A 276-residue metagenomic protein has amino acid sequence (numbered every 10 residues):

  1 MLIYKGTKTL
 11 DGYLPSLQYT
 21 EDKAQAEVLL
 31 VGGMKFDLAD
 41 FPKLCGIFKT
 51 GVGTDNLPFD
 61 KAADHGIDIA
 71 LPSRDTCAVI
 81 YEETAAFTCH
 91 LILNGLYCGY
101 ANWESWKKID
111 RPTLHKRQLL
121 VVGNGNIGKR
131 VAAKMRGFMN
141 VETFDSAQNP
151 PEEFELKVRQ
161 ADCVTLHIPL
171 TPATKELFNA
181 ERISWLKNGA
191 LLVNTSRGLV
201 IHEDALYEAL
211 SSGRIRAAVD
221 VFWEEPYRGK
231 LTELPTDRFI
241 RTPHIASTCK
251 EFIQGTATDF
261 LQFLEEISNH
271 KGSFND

Functional and structural regions predicted by a protein language model:
M1-V31, V141: N-terminal glycine-/charge-rich "phosphate-binding" loop or analogous flexible N-terminal tail
Y13, I109-N188: Rossmann-like dinucleotide/phosphate-binding beta-alpha-beta segment
D22-K23, D40, L156-V158, R182 (+1 more regions): Structural alpha-helical scaffold elements that stabilize or flank donor/cofactor-binding regions in carbohydrate
E27-W103: Phosphate/diphosphate ligand-binding glycine-rich loop within oxidoreductases
G33-L44, A173-L192, E203: Rossmann-fold NAD(P) dinucleotide-binding segment
M34, V52, I168-L170, S196-R197 (+1 more regions): Short glycine-/small-residue-rich Rossmann-like dinucleotide-binding loops
F41-G46, D64-D68, M139-N140, N188-A190 (+1 more regions): A short helix->loop->beta-strand "cap" motif at the edges of active sites that frequently abuts
G189-L191, T195-D276: Rossmann-like dinucleotide-binding domain for NAD(H)/NADP(H)
